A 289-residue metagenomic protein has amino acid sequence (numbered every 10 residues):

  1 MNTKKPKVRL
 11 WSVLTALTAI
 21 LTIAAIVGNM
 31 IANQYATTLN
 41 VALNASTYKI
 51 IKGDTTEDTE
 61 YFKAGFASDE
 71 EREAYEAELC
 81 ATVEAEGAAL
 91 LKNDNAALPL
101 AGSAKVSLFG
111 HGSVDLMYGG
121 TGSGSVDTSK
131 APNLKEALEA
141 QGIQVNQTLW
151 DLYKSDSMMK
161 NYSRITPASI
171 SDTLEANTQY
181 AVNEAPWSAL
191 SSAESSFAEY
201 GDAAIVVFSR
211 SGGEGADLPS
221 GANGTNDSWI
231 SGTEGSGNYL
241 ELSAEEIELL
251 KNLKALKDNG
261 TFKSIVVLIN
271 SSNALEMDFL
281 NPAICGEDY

Functional and structural regions predicted by a protein language model:
M1-Y289: C-terminal non-catalytic regions of proteins with extracellular/luminal or membrane-system context
